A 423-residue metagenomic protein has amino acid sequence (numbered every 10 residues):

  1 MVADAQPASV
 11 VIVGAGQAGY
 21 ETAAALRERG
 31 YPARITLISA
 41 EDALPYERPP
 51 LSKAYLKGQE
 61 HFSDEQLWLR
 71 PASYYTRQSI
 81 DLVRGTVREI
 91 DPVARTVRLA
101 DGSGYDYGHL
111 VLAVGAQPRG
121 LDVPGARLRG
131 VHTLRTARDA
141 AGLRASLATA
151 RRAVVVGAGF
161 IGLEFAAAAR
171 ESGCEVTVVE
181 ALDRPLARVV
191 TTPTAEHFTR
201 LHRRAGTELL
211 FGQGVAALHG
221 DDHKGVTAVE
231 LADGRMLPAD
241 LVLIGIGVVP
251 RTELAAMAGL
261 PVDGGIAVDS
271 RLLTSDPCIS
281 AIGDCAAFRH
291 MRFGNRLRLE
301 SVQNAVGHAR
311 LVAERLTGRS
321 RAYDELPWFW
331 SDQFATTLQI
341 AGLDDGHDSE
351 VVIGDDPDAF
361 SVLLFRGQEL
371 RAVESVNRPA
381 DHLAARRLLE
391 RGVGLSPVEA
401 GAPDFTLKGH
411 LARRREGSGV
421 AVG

Functional and structural regions predicted by a protein language model:
M1-S9, A15, E28, C285-L383: Mid-to-C-terminal Rossmann-like scaffold of FAD/NAD(P)H-dependent oxidoreductases
M1-V13, R70-V154, E230-A232, M236 (+4 more regions): FAD-binding core/adjacent interface of flavoenzyme oxidoreductases
V2-I80, A168-V190, A384: Beta1-alpha1 glycine-rich phosphate/pyrophosphate-binding loop at the start of Rossmann-like nucleotide-binding domains
P7-S9, K224, D233-P261, F334-G417: C-terminal catalytic lobe of FAD-dependent flavoproteins
Q17, D42, A116-P118, R138 (+3 more regions): Residue-level detector of alpha-helix initiation sites
P32-R34, D81-R98, Y105, S172-S270: A Rossmann-like FAD-binding core segment of flavoenzymes
R127-R151, D222-E230, R235-V306, L311: FAD-site-proximal beta/loop scaffold in flavoenzymes
G142-V190, T194: Rossmann-like NAD(P)H-binding beta-loop-alpha module
